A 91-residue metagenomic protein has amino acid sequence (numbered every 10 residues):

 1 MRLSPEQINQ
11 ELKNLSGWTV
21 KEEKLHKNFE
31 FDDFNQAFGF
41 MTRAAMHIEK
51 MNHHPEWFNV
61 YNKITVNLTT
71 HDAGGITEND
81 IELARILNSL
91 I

Functional and structural regions predicted by a protein language model:
M1-D32: N-terminal first-folded block
G17-V20, A45-P55: Short arginine-rich
E22, N59-K63: Short Gly/Ser/Thr- and Asp/Glu-enriched loop/turn motifs at secondary-structure junctions
F29-D33, T70-A73: Secondary-structure transition/turn motif
N35-M41: Short amphipathic alpha-helices within nucleic acid-binding modules
T42-R43, R85: Solvent-exposed alpha-helix faces
N52-F58, L87-I91: A short N-terminal helical cap/helix-turn-helix that marks the beginning of AMP-binding/adenylate-forming
T65-L90: C-terminal structural segments of small proteins and small subunits
